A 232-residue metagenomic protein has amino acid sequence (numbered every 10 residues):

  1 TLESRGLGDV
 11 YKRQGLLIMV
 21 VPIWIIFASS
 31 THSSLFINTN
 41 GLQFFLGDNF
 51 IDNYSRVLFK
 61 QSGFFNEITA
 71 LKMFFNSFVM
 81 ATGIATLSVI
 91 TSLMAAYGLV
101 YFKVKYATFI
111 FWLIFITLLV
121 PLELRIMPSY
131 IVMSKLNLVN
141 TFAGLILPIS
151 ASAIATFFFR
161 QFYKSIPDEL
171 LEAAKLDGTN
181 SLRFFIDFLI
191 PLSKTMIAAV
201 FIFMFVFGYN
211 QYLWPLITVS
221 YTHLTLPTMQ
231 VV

Functional and structural regions predicted by a protein language model:
T1-Y11, H223-V232: Single conserved hydrophobic/aromatic residue that forms the stacking wall/gate of nucleotide- or nucleobase-binding
D9-L224: A structural signal for multi-pass alpha-helical bundles of membrane permease subunits that mediate small-molecule
